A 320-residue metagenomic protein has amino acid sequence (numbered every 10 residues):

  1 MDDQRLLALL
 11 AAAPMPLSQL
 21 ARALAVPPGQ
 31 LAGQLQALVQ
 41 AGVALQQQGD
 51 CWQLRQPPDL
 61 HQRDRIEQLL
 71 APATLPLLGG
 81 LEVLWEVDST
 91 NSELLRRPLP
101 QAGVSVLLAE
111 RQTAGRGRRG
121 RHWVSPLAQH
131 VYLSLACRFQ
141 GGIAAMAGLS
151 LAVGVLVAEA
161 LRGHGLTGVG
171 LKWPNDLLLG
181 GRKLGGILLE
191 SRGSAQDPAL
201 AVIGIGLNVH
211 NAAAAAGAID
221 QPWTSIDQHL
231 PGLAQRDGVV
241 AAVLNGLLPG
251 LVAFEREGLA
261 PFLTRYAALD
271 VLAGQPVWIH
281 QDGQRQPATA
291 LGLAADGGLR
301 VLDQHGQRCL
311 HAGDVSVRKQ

Functional and structural regions predicted by a protein language model:
M1-A41, Q47, G141-V169, L179-Q320: Long, positively charged amphipathic alpha-helical accessory segments at protein N-termini or as interdomain linkers
D2-R162: N-terminal lobe of the biotin/lipoate ligase/transferase fold
Q53, D176-L177: Positions that flank functional sites
T90, G115, L133, D176 (+3 more regions): Residue-level signal for inorganic ion chemistry
L171-N175: Alpha/beta catalytic cores of group-transfer enzymes, especially the acyltransferase/condensing modules of polyketide
